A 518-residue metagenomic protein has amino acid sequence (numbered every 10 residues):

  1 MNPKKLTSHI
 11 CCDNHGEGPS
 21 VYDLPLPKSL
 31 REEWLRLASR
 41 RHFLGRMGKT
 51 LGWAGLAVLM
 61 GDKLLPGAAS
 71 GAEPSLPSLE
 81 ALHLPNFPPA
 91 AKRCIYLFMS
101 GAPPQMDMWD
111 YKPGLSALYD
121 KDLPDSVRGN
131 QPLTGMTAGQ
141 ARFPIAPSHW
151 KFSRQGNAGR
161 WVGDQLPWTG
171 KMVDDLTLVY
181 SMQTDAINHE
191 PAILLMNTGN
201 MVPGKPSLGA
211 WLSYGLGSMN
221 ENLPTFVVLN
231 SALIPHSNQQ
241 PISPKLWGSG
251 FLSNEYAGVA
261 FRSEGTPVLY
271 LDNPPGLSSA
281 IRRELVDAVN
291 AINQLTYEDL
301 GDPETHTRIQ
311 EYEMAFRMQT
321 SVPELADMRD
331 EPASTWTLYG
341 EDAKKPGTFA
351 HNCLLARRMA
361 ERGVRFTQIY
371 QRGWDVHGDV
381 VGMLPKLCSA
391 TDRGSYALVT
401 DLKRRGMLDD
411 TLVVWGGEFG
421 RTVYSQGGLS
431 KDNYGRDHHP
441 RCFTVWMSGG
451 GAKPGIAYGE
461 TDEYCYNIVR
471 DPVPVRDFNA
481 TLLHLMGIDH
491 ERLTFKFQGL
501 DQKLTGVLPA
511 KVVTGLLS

Functional and structural regions predicted by a protein language model:
N2-S518: Ligand-binding pockets and gating/stacking loops
